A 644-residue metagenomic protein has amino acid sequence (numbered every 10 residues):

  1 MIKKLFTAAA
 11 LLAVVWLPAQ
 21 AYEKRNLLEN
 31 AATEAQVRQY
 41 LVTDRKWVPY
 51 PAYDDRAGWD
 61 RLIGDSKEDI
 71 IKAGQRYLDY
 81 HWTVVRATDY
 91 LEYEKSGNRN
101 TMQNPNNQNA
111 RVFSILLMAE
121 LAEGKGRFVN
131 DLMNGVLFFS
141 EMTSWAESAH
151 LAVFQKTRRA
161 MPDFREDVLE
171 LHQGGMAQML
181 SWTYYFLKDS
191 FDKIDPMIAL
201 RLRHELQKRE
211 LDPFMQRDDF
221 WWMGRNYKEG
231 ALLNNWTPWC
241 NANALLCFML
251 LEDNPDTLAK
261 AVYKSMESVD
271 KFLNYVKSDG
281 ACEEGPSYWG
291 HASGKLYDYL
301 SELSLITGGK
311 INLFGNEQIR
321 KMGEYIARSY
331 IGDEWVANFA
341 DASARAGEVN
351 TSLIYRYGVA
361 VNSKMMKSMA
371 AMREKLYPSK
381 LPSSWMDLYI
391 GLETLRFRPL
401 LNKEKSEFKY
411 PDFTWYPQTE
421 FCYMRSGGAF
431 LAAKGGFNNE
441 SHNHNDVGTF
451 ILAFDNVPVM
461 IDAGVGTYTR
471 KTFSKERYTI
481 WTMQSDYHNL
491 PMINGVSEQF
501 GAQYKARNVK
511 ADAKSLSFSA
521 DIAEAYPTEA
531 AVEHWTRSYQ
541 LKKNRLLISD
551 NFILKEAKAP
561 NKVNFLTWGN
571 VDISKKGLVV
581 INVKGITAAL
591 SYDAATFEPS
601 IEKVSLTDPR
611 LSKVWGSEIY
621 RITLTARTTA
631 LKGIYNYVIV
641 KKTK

Functional and structural regions predicted by a protein language model:
M1-E23: Bacterial Sec-dependent N-terminal signal peptides
Q20-Y22, L151-Q155, G174, A370-P382 (+1 more regions): CBM-like, beta-strand-rich accessory domains located in the C-terminal region of large, secreted polysaccharide-active
Y22-E94: Low-complexity, Ser/Thr/Pro/Gly-enriched N-terminal "stalk/linker" regions
D44-W47, G97-N109, L121, T157-Q173 (+5 more regions): Solvent-exposed loop and edge beta-strand segments that line ligand/cofactor-binding and catalytic clefts
G74-R86, L132-H150, I198-G224, K260-G280 (+1 more regions): Long, well-ordered core segments of solenoidal/helical folds
E120-M133, T183-Q207, F248-M266, L303-I319 (+2 more regions): Structural helix-adjacent loops and short alpha-helical linkers that scaffold large soluble proteins
R159-G285, D298, R396-K405: Active-site lining segments of carbohydrate-active enzymes
S293-M460, A511-A513, T629: Carbohydrate-active enzyme catalytic cores, enriched for enzymes that act on polyanionic acidic polysaccharides
